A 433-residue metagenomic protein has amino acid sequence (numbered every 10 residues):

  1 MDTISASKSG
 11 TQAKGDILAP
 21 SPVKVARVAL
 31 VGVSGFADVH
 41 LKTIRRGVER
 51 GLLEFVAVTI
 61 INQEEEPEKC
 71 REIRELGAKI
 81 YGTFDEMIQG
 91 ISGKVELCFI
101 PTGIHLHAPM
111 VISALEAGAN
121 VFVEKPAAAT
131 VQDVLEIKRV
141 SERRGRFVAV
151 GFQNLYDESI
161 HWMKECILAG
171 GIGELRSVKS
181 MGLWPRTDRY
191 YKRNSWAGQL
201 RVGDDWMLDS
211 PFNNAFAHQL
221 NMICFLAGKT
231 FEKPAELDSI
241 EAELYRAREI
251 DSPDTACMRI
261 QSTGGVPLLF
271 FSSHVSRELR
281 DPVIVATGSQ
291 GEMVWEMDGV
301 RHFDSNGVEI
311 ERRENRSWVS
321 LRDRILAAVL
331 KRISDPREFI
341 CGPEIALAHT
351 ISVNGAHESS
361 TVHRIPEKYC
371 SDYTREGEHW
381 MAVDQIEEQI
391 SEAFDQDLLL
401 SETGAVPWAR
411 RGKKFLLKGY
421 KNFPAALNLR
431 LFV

Functional and structural regions predicted by a protein language model:
D2-E75, R430: N-terminal Rossmann-like dinucleotide-binding module
G10, G15, M207-L208, N214-F339 (+2 more regions): Contiguous beta-strand/loop segments that form the cofactor/metal-binding neighborhood of enzyme cores
F36, N154-I240, R246-E249: Predominantly a Rossmann-like dinucleotide-binding segment in NAD(P)-dependent oxidoreductases
A78-V140: Beta-loop-alpha module in the N-terminal Rossmann-like domain of NAD(P)-dependent dehydrogenases, especially those
G82, V123, V148-V150, W295: Hydrophobic residues in well-ordered beta-strands that form the structural core
E136-N154, E174-S177: Rossmann-fold dehydrogenase core element
